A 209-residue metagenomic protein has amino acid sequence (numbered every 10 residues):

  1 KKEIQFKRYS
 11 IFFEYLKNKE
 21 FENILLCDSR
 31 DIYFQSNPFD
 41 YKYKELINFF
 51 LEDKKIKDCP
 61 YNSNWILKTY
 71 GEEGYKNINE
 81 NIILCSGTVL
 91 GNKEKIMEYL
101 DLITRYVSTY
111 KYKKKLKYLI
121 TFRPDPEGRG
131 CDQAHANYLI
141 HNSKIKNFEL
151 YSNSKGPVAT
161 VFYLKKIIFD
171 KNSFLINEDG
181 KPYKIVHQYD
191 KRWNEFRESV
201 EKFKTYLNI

Functional and structural regions predicted by a protein language model:
K1-E20, L25, I168-D170, N177-D179 (+1 more regions): Glycine/proline-rich, flexible active-site/cofactor-binding loop segments that harbor closely spaced acidic
K2, F6, K57-S63, E195-E198: Short, charged, surface-exposed secondary-structure boundary motifs
K2-Q5, C27, I82, R129: Short capping loops/turns at secondary-structure boundaries
Y9-Y61, G87-L90, M97: GT-A fold catalytic core of metal-dependent nucleotide-sugar glycosyltransferases, centered on the diacidic
S63-E80: Short, flexible, basic/aromatic active-site loop/helix in glycosyltransferases
I78-E198: Catalytic core and acceptor-binding pocket of nucleotide-sugar-dependent glycosyltransferases
K202-I209: Juxtamembrane luminal stem/stalk of type II transmembrane Golgi/ER carbohydrate-processing enzymes
